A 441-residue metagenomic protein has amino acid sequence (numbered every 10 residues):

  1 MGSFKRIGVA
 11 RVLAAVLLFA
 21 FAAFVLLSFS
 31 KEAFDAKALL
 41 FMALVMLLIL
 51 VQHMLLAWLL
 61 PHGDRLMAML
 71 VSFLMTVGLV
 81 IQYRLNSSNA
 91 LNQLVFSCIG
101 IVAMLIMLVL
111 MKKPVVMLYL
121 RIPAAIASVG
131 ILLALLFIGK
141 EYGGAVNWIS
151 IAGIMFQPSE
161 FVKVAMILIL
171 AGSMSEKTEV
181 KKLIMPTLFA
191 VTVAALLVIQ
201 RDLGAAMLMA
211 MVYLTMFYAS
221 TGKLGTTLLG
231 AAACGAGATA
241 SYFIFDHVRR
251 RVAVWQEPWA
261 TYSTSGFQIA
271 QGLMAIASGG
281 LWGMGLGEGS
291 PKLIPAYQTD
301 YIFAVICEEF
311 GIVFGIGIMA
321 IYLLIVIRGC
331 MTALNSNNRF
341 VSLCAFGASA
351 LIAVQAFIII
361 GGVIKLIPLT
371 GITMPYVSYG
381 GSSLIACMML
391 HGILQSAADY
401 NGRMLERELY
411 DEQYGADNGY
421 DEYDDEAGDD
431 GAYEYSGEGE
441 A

Functional and structural regions predicted by a protein language model:
M1-K5, A22-L26, I359-A441: A juxtamembrane structural motif centered on a specific transmembrane helix
M1-L17, G63: N-terminal membrane topogenic signal
F4-I7, S159, K182-M185, I269 (+4 more regions): Membrane-interface alpha-helices at helix entry/exit sites of multi-pass transporters
A22-E32, N86: Transmembrane helix-loop junctions at the membrane interface of multipass transporters and ion channels
D35-S265, C307-G362, M389, I393 (+2 more regions): Hydrophobic alpha-helical transmembrane segments of multi-pass inner membrane proteins, especially in bacterial systems
I149, L208-M209, Q271, G287-L293 (+3 more regions): Re-entrant/interfacial helical elements at transmembrane boundaries that shape and gate the permeation pathway
G153-V162, I199-R201, G280, M284 (+1 more regions): Glycine/serine-rich anion-binding loops at beta->alpha junctions that coordinate negatively charged ligand groups
P258-T299, F303, I312-F314: TM-adjacent membrane-interface loops and short helices in multi-pass inner/ER membrane proteins
